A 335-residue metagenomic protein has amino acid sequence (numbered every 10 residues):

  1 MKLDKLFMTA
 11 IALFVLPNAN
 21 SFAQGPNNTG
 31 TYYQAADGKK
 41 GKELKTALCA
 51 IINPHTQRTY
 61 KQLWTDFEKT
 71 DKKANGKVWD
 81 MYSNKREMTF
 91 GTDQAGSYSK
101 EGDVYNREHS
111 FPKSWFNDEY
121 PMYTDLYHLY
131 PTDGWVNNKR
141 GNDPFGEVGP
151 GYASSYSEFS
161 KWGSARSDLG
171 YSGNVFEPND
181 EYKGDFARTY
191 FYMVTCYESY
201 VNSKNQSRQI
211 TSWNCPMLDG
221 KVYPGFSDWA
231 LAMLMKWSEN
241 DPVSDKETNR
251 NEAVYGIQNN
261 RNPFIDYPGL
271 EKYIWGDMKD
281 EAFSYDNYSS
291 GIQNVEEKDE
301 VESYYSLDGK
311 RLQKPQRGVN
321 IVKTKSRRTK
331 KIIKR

Functional and structural regions predicted by a protein language model:
M1-G25: Bacterial Sec-dependent N-terminal signal peptides
K5, V319-R335: C-terminal tail/sorting-segment detector
M8, K298-E300, K314: Short, small/polar-rich motifs associated with maturation and membrane association, primarily at protein termini
F22-E87, Y273-F283, K310: N-terminal module-boundary/linker segments of secreted carbohydrate-active enzymes
K77-S97, D103-V104, D133: Short cysteine-rich loop/turn motifs with clustered Cys
G96-N106, S110-S289: Domain-level detector of nuclease and nuclease-like folds in predominantly extracellular/periplasmic contexts
K279, F283-D308: Residue-level detector of functionally pivotal "anchor" positions at catalytic/ligand-binding pockets or at interdomain
Y305-S326: Short, surface-exposed loop/turn motifs with a glycine/proline- and acidic-biased composition
